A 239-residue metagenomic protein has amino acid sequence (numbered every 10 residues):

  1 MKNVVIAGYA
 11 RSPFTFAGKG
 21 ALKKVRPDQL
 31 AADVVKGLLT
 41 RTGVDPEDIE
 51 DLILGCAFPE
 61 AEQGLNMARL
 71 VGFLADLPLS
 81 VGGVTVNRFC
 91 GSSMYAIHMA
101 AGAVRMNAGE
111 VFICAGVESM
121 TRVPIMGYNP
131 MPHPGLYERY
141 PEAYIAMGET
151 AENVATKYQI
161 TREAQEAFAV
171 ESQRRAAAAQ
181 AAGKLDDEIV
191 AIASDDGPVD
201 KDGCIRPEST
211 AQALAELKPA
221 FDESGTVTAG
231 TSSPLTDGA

Functional and structural regions predicted by a protein language model:
M1-A57, A61-V71, A75, G82 (+4 more regions): Conserved active-site "lid/cap" helical segment
A7-Y9, F112-E118, A193: Short beta-strand segments
A10-P13, K24-D33, R41, A164-A239: N-terminal extracellular/periplasmic Venus flytrap/periplasmic-binding protein-like
A17-K19, G64-L65, R122-Y128, G203: Short acidic, glycine/serine/threonine-rich loops at helix termini
T40, V44-E47, P78, R105-M106 (+1 more regions): Structural alpha/beta core scaffold segments of enzyme domains
C56-E110, P141-E149, E208-P234: Conserved catalytic cysteine-centered active-site region of acyl-thioester-dependent Claisen-condensing enzymes
V86-V117, A155-L185, G238: Active-site-proximal alpha-helical scaffold in enzymes
R105-Y158: Flexible glycine-/small-residue-enriched beta->alpha junction loops that bind anionic phosphate/pyrophosphate groups
